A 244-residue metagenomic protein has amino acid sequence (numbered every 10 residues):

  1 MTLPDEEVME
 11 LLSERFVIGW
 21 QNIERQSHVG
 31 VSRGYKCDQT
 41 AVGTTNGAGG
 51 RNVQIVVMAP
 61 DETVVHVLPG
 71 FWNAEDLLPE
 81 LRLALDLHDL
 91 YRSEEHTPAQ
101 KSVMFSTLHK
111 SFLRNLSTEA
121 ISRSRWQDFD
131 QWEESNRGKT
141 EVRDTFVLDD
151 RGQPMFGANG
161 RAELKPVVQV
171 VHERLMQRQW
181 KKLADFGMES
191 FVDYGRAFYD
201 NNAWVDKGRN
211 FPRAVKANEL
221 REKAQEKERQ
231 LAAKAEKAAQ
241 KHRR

Functional and structural regions predicted by a protein language model:
M1-H66, P79-L85, F156, L164 (+2 more regions): Thioredoxin-like thiol-disulfide oxidoreductase module
F71-N73: A short acidic/small-residue loop/turn micro-motif
E75-R244: Non-globular targeting/processing and membrane-anchoring segments
